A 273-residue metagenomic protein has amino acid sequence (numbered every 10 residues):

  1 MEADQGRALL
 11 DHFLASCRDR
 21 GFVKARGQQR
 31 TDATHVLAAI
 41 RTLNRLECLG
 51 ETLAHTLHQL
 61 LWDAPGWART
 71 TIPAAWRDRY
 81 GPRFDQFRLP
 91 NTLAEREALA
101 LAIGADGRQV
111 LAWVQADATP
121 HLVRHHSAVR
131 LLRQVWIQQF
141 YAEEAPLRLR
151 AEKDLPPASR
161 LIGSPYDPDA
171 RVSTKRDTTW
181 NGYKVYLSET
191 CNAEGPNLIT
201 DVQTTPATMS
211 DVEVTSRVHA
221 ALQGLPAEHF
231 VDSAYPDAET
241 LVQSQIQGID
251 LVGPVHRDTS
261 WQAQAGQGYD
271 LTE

Functional and structural regions predicted by a protein language model:
M1-E273: Anion-binding and metal-coordination hotspots
